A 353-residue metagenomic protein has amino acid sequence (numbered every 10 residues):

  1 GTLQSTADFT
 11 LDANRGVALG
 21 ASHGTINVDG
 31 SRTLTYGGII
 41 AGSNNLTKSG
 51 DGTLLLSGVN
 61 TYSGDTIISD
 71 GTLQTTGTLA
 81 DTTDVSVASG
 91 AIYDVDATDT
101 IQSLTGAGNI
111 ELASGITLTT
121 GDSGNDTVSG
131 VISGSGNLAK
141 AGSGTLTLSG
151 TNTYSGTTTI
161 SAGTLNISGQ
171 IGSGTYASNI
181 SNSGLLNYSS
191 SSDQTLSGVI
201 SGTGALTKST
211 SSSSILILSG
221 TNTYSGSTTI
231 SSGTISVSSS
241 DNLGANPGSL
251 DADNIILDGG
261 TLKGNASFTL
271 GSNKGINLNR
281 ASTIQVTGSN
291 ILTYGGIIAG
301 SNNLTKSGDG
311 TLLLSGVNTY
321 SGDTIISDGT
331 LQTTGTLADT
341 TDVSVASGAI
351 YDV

Functional and structural regions predicted by a protein language model:
G1-L34, A41-L55, S63-D126, S133-T147 (+5 more regions): Beta-strand repeat architectures
G38, G58, G130, G150 (+1 more regions): Short histidine-centered beta-strand/loop micro-motifs that create catalytic or ligand/metal-coordination sites
S219: Short, flexible active-site loop motifs that bind/organize anionic cofactors or intermediates
